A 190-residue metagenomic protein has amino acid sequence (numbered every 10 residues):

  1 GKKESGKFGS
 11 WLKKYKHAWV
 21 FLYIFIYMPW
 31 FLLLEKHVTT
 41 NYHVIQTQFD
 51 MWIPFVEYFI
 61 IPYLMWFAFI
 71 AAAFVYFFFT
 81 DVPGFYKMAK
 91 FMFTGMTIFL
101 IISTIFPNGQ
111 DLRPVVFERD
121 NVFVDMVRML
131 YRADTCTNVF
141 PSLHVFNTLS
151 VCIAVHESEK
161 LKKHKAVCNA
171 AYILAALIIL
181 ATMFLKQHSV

Functional and structural regions predicted by a protein language model:
G1-A71, E118: N-terminal transmembrane-helix/juxtamembrane module of multi-pass inner/ER membrane proteins
M28-W30, M96-I105, I173-K186: Aromatic-anchored segments of alpha-helical transmembrane domains
T39, F79-T80, F106-Q110, L185-K186: Short helix-capping/hinge motifs at transmembrane helix termini and TM-loop junctions
D50-I61, V124-V139: Short aromatic-rich membrane-water interface segments that cap or initiate transmembrane helices in multi-pass membrane
W66-I70, F93-T94, H144-V151: Core segments of transmembrane alpha-helices that mediate helix-helix packing or line hydrophobic substrate/ligand
A72-T104, C168: Interfacial segments of alpha-helical transmembrane regions
F106-D120: Functional transmembrane-helix hotspots
R128-V190: Membrane-embedded catalytic cores of phosphoryl/pyrophosphoryl-handling enzymes
